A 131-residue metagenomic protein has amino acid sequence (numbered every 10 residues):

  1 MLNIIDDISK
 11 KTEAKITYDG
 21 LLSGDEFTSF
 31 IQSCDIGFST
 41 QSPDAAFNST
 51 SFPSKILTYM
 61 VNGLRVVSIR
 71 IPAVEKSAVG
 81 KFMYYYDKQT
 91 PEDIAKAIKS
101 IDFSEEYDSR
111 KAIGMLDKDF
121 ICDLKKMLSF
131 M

Functional and structural regions predicted by a protein language model:
L2-I31: Nucleotide-activated donor-binding/catalytic signature segment of Leloir-type glycosyltransferases, i.e., the conserved
S23-F30, S39-L57, S68-K76: Nucleotide-sugar-dependent
F30-S33, A97-S100: CheY-like receiver
D35, G63: A short alpha->beta transition loop at the rim of the catalytic pocket in nucleotide-sugar-dependent
M60: Short alpha-helix at the nucleotide-sugar/activated-sugar donor binding site of glycosyltransferases and closely
F82-P91, K99-F103: Conserved acidic donor-binding segment of nucleotide-sugar-dependent glycosyltransferases
Q89, D102-M131: A charged, aromatic-enriched C-terminal amphipathic alpha-helix characteristic of glycosyltransferases across folds
